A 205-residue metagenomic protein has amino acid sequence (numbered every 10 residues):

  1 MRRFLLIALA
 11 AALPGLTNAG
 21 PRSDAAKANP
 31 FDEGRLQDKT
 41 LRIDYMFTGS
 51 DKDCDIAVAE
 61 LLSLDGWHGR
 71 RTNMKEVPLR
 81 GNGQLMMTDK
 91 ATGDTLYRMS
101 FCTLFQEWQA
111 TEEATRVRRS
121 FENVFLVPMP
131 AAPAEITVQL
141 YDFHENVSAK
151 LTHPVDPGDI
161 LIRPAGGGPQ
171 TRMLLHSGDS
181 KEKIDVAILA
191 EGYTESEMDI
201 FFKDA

Functional and structural regions predicted by a protein language model:
R2-I7: Sec-dependent signal peptide recognition, specifically the positively charged N-region followed immediately by
A8-N18: Hydrophobic h-region of N-terminal signal peptides that target proteins for export in Gram-negative bacteria
N18, V77, G178: Residue-level marker of regulatory loop/turn positions in helix-turn-helix DNA-binding domains and in histidine
A19-F31: Cleaved targeting-peptide boundary
S23-A26, L64-H68, R118-S120, G166-T171 (+1 more regions): Short amphipathic alpha-helical surface micro-motifs
F31-I162: Beta-strand-enriched, solvent-exposed domains that form extended recognition/catalytic surfaces
I160-A205: Fold-level signature of zinc-dependent metallopeptidase catalytic domains
